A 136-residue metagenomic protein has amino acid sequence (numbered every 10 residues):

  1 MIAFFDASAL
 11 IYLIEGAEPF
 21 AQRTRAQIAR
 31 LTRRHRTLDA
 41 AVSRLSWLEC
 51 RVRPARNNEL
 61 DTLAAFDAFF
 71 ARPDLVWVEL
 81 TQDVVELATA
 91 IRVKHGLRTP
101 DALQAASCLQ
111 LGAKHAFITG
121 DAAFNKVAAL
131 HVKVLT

Functional and structural regions predicted by a protein language model:
M1-V42, A55-A64, A68, K126 (+1 more regions): Short, well-structured N-terminal submotif of metal-dependent ribonuclease cores
I2, A105-T136: Acidic, PIN/NYN-like endoribonuclease modules and their adjacent C-terminal/linker elements
S8-A9, L45, D83, A122: Alpha-helix/helix-capping structural signal
A9, V52, Q104-S107: Hydrophobic side chains within alpha-helical segments
L75-G120: Active-site neighborhoods of divalent-metal-dependent phosphate/nucleic-acid chemistry enzymes
